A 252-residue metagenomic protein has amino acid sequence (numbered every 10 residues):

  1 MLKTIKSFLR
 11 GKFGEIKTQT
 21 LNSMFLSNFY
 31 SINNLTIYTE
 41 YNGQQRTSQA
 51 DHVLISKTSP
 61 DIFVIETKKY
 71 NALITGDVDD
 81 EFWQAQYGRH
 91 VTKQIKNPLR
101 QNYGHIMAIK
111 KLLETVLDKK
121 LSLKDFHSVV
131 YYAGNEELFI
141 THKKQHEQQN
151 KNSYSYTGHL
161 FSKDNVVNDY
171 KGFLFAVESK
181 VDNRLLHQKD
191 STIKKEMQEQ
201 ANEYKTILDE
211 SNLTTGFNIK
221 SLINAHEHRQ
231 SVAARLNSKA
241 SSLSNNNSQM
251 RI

Functional and structural regions predicted by a protein language model:
M1-Q49, I55-I62, R89-I252: Surface-exposed interaction regions that form or flank ligand-binding interfaces
I55-Q84: Active-site beta-strand-loop-beta-strand hairpin of nuclease catalytic cores that positions key catalytic residues
